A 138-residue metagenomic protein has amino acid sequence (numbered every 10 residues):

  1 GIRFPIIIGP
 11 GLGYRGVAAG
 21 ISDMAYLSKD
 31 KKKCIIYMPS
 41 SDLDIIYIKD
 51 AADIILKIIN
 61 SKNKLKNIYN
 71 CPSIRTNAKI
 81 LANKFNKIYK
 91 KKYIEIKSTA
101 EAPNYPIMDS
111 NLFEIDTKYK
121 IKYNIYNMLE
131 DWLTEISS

Functional and structural regions predicted by a protein language model:
G1-D42, I48: NAD(P)-dependent short-chain dehydrogenase/reductase
K32, I36-S40, D44-S138: C-terminal substrate-binding subdomain of Rossmann-fold SDR/epimerase-dehydratase oxidoreductases
